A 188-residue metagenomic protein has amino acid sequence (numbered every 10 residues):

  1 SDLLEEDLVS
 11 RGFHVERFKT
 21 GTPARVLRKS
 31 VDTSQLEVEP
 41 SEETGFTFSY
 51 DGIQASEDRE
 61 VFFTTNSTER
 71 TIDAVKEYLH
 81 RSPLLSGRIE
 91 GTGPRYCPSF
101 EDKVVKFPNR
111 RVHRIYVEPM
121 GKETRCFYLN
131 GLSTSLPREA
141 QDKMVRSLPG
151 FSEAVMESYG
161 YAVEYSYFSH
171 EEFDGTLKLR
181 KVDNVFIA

Functional and structural regions predicted by a protein language model:
D2, E6-D142: An anion/pyrophosphate-binding glycine-rich loop and adjacent beta-alpha core in soluble alpha-beta enzymes
Y116, Y128-A188: A glycine-rich dinucleotide-binding beta-alpha-beta segment and adjacent secondary-structure elements that constitute
